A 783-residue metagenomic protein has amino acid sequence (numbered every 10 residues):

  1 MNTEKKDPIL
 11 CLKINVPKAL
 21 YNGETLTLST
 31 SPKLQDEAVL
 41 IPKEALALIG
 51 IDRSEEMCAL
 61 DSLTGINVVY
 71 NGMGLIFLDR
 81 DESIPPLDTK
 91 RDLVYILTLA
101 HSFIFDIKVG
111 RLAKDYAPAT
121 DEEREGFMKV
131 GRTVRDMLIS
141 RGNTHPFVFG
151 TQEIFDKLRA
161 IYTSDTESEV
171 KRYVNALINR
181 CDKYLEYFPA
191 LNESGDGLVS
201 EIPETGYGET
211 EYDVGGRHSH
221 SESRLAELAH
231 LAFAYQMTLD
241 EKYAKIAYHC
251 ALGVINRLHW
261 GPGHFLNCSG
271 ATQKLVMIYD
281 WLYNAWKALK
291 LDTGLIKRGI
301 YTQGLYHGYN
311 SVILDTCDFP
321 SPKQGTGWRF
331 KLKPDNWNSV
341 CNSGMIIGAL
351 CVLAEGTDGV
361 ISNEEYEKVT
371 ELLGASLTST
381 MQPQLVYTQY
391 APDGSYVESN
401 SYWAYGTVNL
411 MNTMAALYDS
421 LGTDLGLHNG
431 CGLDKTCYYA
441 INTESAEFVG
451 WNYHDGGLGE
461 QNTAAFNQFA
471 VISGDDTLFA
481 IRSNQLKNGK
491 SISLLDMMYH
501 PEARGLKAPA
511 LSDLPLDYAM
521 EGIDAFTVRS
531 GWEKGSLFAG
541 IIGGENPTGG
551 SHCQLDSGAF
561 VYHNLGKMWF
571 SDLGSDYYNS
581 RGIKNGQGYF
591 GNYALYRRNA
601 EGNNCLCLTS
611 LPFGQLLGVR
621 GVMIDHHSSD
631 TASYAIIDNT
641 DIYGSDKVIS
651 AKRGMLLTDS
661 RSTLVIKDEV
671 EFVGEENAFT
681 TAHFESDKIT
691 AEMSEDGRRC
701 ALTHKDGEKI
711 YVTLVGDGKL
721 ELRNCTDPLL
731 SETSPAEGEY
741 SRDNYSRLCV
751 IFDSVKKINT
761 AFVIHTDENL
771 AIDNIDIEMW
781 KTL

Functional and structural regions predicted by a protein language model:
M1-P118: Primary recognition of N-terminal secretory signal peptides and signal-anchoring hydrophobic helices
N22, D36, D393, Y453-E460: Acidic/polar residues in short coil/turn loops that connect beta-strands within repeat-based beta-sheet scaffolds
D115-E209, V312: Low-complexity, Ser/Thr/Pro/Gly-enriched N-terminal "stalk/linker" regions
F147, Y162, V170-V174, I178 (+2 more regions): Aromatic-lined, polymer-binding surfaces characteristic of secreted/periplasmic polysaccharide-degrading enzymes
L158-R159, I246-Y248, L573, F762: Short hydrophobic alpha-helical segments that form membrane-spanning helices or hydrophobic packing faces of helical
I161-S168, R180-Y187, L191, R257 (+4 more regions): Surface-exposed polar/charged interaction patches
V397-L783: Extended polysaccharide-engagement surfaces of secreted carbohydrate-active enzymes
